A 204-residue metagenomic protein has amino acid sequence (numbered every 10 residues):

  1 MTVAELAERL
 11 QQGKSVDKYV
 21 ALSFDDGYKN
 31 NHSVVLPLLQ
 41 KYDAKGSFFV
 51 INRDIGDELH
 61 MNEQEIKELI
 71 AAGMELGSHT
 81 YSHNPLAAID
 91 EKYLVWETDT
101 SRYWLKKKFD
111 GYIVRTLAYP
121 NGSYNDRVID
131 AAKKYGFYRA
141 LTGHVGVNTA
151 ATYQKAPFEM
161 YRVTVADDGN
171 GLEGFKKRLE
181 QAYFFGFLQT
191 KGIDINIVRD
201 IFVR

Functional and structural regions predicted by a protein language model:
M1-A72: Active-site beta->alpha N-cap acidic-glycine motif
M1-S23, K29-N30, A88-R204: C-terminal active-site subregion of NodB/CE4 polysaccharide deacetylases
Y42-K45, A72-L76, K133-A140: Glycine-enriched alpha-helix->loop->beta-strand junction motifs that scaffold or abut catalytic
F49, H79, A140-T142: Short beta-strand and adjacent tight-turn residues that come in two discontinuous sequence segments and form the edges
V50, T80, T116-P120: Short beta-strand segments
N52-G56, P85, N121-S123: Short histidine/acidic/glycine/proline-rich micro-motifs that form metal- and phosphate-coordinating active-site loops
I55, Q64-I66, I70-E91: Histidine/lysine/aspartate-rich catalytic loop segments that bind and position anionic ligands
D57, S82, A156-E159: Glycine-rich, flexible loop/turn motifs
